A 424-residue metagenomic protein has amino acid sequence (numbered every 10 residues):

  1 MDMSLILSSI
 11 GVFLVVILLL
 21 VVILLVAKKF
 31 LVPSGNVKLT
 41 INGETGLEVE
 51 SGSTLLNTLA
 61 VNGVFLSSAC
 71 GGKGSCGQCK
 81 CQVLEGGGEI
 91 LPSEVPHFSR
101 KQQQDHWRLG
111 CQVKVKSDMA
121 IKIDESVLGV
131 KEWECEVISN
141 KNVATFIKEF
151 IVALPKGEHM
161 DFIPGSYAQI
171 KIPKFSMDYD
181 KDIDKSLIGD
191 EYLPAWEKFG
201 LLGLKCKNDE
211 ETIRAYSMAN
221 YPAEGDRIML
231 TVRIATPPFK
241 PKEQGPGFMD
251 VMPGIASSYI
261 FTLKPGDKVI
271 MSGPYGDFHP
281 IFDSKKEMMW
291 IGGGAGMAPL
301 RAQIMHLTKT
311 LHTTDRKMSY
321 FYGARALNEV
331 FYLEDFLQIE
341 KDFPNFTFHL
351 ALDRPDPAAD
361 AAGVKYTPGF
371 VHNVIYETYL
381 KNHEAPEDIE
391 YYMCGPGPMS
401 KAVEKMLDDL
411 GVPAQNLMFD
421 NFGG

Functional and structural regions predicted by a protein language model:
D2-G72, V83-Q104, D267, K309 (+1 more regions): Reductase modules of NAD(P)H-dependent flavoproteins
L19-V26, F30, P96-A153, E158: Fe-S ferredoxin-like electron-transfer domains and their immediately adjacent linker/connector regions across
S68-G77, G110-K114: Cysteine-centered iron-sulfur cluster-binding motifs in ferredoxin-type domains/subunits of redox enzymes
S126-C135, K207-R214, V330: Short coil-to-beta-strand transition motifs
I138-P265, R325, A351-P355: Ferredoxin-reductase
Y259, S272-K286, K381: A short, basic/flexible loop-to-alpha-helix module at the beginning of a structural domain
